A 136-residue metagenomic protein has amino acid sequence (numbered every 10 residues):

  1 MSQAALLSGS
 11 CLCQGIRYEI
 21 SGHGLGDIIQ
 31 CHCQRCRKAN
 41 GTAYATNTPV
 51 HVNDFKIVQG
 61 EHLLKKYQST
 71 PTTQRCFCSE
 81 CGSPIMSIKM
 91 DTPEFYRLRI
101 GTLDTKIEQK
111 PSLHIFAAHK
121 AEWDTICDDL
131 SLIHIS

Functional and structural regions predicted by a protein language model:
M1-S136: A short Gly-Trp-Pro
